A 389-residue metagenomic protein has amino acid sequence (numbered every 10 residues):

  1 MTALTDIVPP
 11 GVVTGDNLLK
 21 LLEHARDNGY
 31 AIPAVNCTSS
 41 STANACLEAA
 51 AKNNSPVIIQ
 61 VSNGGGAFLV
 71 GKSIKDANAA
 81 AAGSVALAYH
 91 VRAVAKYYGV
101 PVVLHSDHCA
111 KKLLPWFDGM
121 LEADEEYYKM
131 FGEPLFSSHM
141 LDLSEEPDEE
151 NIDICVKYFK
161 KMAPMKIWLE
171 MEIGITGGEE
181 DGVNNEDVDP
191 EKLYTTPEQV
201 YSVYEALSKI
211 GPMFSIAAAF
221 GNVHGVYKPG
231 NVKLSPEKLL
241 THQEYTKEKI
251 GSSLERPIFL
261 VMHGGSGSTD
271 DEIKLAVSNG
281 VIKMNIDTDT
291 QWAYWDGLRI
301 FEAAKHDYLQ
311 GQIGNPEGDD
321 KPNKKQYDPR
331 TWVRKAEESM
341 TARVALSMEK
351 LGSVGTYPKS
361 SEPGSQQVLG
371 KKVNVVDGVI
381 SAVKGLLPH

Functional and structural regions predicted by a protein language model:
M1-P33, S252: N-terminal amphipathic alpha-helix/helix-capping segment at the start of soluble metabolic enzymes
P10, V35-T38, S106, S144 (+5 more regions): Glycine- and other small-residue-rich loops at beta-strand/loop junctions that grip anionic moieties
D16-H24, S40-N78, A82-G99, A110-R256 (+2 more regions): Alpha/beta enzyme core
I32, M165-E172, I210-S215, G251-P257 (+4 more regions): Flexible, glycine/charged-enriched surface loops at secondary-structure junctions
A34-N36, I58-Q60, V103-H105: Short, conserved beta-strand segments within well-ordered enzyme catalytic domains that often line or immediately flank
A95-K96, K228, K238, H242 (+2 more regions): Catalytic-face loop-and-helix region of soluble metabolic enzyme cores
H105, E170-E172, V261: Generic enzyme active-site microenvironment
A303-H389: Extended, intrinsically disordered, low-complexity segments
